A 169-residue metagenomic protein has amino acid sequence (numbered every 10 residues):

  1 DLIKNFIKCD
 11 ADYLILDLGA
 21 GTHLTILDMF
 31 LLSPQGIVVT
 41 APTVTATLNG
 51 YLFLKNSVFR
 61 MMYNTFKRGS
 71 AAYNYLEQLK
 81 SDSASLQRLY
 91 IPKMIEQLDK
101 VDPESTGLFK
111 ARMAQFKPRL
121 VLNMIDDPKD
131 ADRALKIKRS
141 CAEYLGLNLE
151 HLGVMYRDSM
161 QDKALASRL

Functional and structural regions predicted by a protein language model:
D1-M29: Phosphate-binding/switch loop-helix module in NTP-utilizing enzymes
L2, D28, L32, N49-F53 (+1 more regions): Alpha-helical scaffold elements adjacent to nucleotide-binding pockets in ATP/GTP-utilizing enzyme cores
N5-C9, N56, R60, N64 (+2 more regions): Conserved, well-folded catalytic cores of nucleic-acid-processing and energy-transducing macromolecular machines
D12, P34, P118: Conserved acidic residues
G19-G21, P34-F66, D126-D132: Conserved Switch II/interswitch segment of TRAFAC-class P-loop GTPases
V39-P42, N64-S83, L108, P118-A131 (+1 more regions): G-domain G4 guanine-recognition motif of GTPases
G69-M113: Acidic, metal/cofactor-coordinating or nucleic-acid-engaging core segments within structured domains
A114-Q115, L122-I125, K138-L169: Beta-strand-loop-alpha "switch" segments that mediate conformational coupling across diverse proteins
